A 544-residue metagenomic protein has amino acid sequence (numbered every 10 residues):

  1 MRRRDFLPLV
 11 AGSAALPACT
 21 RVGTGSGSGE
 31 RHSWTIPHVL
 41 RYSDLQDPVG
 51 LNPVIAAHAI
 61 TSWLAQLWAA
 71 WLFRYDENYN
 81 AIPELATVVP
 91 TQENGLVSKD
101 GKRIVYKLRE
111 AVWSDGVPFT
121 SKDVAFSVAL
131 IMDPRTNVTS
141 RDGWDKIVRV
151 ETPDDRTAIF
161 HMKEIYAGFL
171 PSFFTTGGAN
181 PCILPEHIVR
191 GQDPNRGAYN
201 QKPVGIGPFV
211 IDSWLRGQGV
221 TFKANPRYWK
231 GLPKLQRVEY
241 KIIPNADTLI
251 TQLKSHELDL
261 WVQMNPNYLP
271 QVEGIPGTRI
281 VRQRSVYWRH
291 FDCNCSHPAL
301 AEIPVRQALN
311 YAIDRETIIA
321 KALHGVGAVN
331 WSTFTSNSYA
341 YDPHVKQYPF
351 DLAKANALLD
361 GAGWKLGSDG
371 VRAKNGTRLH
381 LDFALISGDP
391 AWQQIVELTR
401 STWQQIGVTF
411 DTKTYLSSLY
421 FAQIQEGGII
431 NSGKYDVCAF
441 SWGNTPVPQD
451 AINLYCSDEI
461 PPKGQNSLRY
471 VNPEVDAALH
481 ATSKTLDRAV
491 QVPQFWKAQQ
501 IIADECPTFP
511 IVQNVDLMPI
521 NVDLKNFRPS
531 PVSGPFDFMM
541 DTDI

Functional and structural regions predicted by a protein language model:
A11, R21-G23, L64, L215-G219 (+6 more regions): Detector for C-terminal structural segments
T20-S28, I131, R149-E151, D212-K223 (+5 more regions): Extracellular/periplasmic solute-recognition and catalytic clefts
R41, T120-S127, D155-H161, I165 (+9 more regions): Alpha-helical secondary-structure segments
S43-V97, A129, V204-I206: N-terminal lobe/hinge region of extracytoplasmic solute-binding protein
Q66, R74-N80, T176-P233, R237 (+2 more regions): Gly/Pro-rich hinge or "lid" segments in bacterial periplasmic/extracellular proteins
V89-N137, I159, Q252, A299-L300: Aromatic- and charge-enriched surface segment that lines or borders ligand/interaction sites
V105-R109, G197-N200, N225-Q271, E397-R400 (+2 more regions): Ligand-site clamp/hinge motif
R141-V189, L215: Surface-exposed binding/hinge segments that line and control ligand-binding clefts or catalytic entry sites
